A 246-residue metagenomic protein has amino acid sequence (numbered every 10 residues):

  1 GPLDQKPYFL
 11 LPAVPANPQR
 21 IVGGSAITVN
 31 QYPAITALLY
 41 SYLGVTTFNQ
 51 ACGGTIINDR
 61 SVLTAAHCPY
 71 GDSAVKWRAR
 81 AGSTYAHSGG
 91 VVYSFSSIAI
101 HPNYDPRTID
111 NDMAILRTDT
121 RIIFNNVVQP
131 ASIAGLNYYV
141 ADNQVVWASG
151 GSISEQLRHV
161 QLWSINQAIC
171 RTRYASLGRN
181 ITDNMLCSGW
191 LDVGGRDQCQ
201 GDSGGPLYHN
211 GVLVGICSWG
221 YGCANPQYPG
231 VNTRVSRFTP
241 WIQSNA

Functional and structural regions predicted by a protein language model:
G1-A246: Extracellular "complement/coagulation-type" protease architecture
